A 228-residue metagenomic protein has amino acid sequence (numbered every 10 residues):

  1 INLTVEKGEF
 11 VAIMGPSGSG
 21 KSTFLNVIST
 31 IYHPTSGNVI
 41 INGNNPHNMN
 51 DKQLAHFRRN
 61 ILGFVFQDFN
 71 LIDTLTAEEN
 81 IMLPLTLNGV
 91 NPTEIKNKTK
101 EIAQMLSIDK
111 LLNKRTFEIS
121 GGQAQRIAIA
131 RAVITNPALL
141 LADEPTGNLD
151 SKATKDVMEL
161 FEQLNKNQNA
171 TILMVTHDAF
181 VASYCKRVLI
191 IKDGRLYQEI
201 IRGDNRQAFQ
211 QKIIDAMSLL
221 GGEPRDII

Functional and structural regions predicted by a protein language model:
M14-P16: The feature captures the beta-strand-to-loop junction immediately N-terminal to the Walker
S29: Helix-to-loop junction immediately C-terminal to a conserved catalytic motif
G37-N45, K98: Conserved ABC transporter NBD signature motif
L75-L83: Short coil-to-helix segment of the ABC ATPase nucleotide-binding domain corresponding to the Q-loop/switch region
R115-I119, Q123-Q125: Conserved ABC ATPase signature
I134-A138: A short, proline-enriched helix->beta-strand linker immediately N-terminal to the Walker B motif in ABC-type P-loop
L140-D143: Catalytic Walker B motif of ABC-type/P-loop ATPase nucleotide-binding domains
